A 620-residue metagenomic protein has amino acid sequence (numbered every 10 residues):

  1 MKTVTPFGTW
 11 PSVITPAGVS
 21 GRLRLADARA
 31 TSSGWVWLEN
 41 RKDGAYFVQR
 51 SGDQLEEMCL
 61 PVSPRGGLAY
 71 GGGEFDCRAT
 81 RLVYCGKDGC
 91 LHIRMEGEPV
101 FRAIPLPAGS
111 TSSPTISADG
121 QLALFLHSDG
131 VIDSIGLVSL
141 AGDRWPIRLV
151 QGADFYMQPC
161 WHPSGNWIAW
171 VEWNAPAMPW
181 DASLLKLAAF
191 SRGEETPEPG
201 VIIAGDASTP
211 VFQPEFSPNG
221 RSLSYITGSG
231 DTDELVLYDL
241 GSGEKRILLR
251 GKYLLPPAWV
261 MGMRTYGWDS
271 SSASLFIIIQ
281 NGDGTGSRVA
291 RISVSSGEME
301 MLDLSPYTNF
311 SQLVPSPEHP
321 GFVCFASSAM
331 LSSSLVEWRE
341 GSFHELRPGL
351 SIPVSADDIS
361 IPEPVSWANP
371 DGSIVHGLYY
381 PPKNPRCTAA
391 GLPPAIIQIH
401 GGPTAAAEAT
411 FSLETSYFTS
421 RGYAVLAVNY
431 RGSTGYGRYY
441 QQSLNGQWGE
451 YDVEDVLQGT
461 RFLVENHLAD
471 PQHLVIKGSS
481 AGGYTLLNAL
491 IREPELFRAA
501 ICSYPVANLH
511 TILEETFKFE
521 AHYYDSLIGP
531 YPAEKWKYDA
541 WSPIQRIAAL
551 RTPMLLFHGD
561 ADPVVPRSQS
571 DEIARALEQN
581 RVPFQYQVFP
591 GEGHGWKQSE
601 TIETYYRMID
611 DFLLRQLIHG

Functional and structural regions predicted by a protein language model:
K2-L23: A short helix->beta-strand "capping" segment at the edge of beta-propeller domains
S12-V19, E56-R65, V100-P105, W145-V150 (+4 more regions): A short beta-strand motif characteristic of beta-propeller blades
S20-G34, V62-R81, A108-L122, A153-V171 (+8 more regions): Conserved beta-propeller blade repeats
R24-D27, E39, A45-F47, S112 (+10 more regions): Non-catalytic accessory segments flanking enzyme active sites
E39-F47, S63-A69, V83-H92, L106-S110 (+11 more regions): A flexible loop/linker signature enriched in serine peptidases of the S9 family
S51-D53, M95-P99, S139-D143, F190-G193 (+3 more regions): Short loop/turn segments that connect beta-strands within beta-propeller blades
G349, V354-N466, D470-Q472, S479 (+2 more regions): Cap/lid segment of the alpha/beta-hydrolase catalytic domain
Y430-G620: Active-site-proximal cap/loop segments of hydrolase catalytic domains
